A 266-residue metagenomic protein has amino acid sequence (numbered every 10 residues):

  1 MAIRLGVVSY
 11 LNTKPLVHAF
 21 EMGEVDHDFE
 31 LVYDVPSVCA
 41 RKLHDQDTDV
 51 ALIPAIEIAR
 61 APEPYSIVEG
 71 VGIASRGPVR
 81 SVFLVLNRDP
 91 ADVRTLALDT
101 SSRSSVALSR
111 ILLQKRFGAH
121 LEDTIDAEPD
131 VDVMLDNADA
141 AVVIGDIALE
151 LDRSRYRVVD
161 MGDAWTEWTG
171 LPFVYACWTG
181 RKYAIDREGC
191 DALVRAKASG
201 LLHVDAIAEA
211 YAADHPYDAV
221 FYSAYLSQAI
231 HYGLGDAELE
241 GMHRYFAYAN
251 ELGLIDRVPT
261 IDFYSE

Functional and structural regions predicted by a protein language model:
M1-S9, F29-V32, R94-A97: Short, well-ordered beta-strand elements
L11-N12, V35-P36, D47-A59, V71 (+1 more regions): Beta->alpha turn/N-cap motifs
P15-H27, V106-D126, D205-A212: Ligand-binding cleft/hinge of the Venus flytrap
A19, S81-P90, T95, F173-E188: A bilobed periplasmic-binding-protein/Venus flytrap-type ligand-binding module shared by bacterial periplasmic
E30-R41, H120-D139: Short helix-initiation/N-cap motifs at beta->coil->alpha
V71-V131, A164-T166: A conserved helix-loop-strand patch within extracytoplasmic ligand-binding domains of the periplasmic binding
I125-Y211: Pocket-lining segment of extracytoplasmic ligand-binding domains
A184-E251: Secondary-structure end/capping motifs
